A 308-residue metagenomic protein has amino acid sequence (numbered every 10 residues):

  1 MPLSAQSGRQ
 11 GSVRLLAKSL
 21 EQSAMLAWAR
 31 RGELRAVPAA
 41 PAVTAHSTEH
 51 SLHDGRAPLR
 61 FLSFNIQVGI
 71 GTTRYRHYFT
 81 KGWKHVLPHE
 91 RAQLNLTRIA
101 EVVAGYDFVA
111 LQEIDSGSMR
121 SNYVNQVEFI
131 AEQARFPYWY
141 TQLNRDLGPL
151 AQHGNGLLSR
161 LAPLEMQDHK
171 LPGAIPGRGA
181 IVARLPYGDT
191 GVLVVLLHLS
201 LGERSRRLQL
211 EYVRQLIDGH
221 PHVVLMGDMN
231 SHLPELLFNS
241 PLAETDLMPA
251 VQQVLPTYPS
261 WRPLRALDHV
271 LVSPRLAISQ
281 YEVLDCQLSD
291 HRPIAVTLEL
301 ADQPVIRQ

Functional and structural regions predicted by a protein language model:
M1-Q133, D146-G148, D302-Q308: N-terminal, active-site-proximal structural segment of metallo-dependent hydrolase catalytic domains
G11, S118-Y123, P137-L157, P176 (+1 more regions): Active site of divalent-metal-dependent phosphoester/diester hydrolases
L15, S19, A24-W28, A151-V192: A well-ordered secondary-structure block
H50-F61, I70-T73, S159-L164, G177-L196 (+1 more regions): Beta-strand-turn-beta hairpins that frame and shape the catalytic cleft of phosphate-ester-processing enzymes
R60-I66, N95-S121, A183, L193-L197 (+4 more regions): Active-site beta-strand/loop signature of hydrolases that rely on acidic residues for catalysis
I66-G69, S116-G117, D146-L147, L161-L164 (+4 more regions): Short, solvent-exposed loop/turn segments at secondary-structure junctions
K81-H89, I114-G117, Q167-L171, V195-E203: Surface-exposed cleft-lining segments at the edges of enzyme active sites
R204-Q215: Alpha-helical scaffold elements lining the catalytic groove of polysaccharide deacetylases
